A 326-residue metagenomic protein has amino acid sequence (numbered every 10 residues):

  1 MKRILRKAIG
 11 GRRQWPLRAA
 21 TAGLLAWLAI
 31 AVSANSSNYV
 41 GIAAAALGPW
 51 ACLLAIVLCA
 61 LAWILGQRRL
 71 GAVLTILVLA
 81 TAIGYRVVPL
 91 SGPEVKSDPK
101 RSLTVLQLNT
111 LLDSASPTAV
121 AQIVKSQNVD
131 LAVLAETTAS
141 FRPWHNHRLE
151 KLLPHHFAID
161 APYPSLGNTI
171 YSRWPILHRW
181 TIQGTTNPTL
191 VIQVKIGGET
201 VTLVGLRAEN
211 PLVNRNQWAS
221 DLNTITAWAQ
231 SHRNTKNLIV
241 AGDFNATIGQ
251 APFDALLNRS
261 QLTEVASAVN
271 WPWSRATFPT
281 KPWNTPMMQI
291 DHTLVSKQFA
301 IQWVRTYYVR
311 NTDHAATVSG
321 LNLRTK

Functional and structural regions predicted by a protein language model:
K2-H147, T325: N-terminal, active-site-proximal structural segment of metallo-dependent hydrolase catalytic domains
V105, L111-K125, V133-K326: Soluble catalytic domains of enzymes that build or remodel membrane lipids, polysaccharides, and related
